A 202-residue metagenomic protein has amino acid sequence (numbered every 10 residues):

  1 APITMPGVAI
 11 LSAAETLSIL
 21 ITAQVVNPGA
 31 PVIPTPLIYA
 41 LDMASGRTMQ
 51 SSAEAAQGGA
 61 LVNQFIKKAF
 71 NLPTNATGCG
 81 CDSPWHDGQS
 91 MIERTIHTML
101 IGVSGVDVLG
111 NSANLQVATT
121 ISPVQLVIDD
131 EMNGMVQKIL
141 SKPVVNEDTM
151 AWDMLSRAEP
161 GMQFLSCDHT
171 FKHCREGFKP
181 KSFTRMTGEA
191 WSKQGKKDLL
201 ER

Functional and structural regions predicted by a protein language model:
A1-M132: Glycine-rich anion/phosphate-binding loop at the beta-strand->alpha-helix junction
V124-R202: Catalytic-core signal marking the mid-to-C-terminal active-site face
